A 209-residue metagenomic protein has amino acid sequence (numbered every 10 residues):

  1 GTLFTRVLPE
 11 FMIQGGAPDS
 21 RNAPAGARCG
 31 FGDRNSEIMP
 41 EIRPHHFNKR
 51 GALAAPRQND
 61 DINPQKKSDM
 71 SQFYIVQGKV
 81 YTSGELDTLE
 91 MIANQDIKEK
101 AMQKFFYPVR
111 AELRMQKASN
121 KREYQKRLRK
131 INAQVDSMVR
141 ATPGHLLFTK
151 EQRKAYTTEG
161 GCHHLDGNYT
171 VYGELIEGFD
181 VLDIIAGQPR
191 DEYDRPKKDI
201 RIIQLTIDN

Functional and structural regions predicted by a protein language model:
G1-N209: Cyclophilin-like peptidyl-prolyl cis-trans isomerases
